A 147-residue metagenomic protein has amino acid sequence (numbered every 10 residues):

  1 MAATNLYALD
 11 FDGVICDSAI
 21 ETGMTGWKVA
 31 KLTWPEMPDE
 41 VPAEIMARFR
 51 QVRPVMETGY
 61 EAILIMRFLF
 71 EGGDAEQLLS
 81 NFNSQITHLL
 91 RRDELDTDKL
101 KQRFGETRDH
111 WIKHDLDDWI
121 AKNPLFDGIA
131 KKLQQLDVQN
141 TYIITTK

Functional and structural regions predicted by a protein language model:
A2-A8: Extreme N-terminal starter segment of soluble prokaryotic enzymes
F11: Residue immediately C-terminal to the conserved phosphorylatable aspartate in receiver
V14-K147: Alpha-helical substrate-recognition element adjacent to the catalytic core
